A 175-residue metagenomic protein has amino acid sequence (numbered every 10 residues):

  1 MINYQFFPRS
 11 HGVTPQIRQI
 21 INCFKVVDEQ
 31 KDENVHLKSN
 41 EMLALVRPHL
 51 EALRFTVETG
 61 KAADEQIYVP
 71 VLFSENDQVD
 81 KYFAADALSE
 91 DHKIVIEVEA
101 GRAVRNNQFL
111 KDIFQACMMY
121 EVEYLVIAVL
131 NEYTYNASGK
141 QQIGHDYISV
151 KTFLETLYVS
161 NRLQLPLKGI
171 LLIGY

Functional and structural regions predicted by a protein language model:
M1-R54, E58: Nuclease-adjacent, charged terminal/linker segments that flank catalytic cores
D32-H36, R47-D91, V104-K111, M118: Active-site metal-binding core of divalent-cation-utilizing nuclease and nuclease-like domains
L53, M119, S160-Q164: Alpha-helix C-cap/termination motif
K93-I94, Y124: Structural motif
G101-R105, E132-Y135: Short acidic, S/G/P-rich loop/turn micro-motifs used as interaction or catalytic elements
V122-V129: Conserved beta-strand signature within the Rossmann-like core of class I S-adenosyl-L-methionine
N131-Y175: Domain-level recognition of nuclease-like catalytic cores that cleave nucleotide substrates
